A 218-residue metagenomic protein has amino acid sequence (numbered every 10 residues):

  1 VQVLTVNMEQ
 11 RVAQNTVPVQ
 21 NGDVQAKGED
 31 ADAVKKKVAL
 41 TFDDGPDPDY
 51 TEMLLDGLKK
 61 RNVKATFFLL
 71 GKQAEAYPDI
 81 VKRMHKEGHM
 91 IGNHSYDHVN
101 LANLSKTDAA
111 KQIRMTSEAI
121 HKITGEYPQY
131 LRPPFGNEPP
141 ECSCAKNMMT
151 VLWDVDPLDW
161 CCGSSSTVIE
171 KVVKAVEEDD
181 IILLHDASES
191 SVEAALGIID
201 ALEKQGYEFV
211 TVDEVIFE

Functional and structural regions predicted by a protein language model:
V1-Q2: Hydrophobic membrane-insertion alpha-helices, especially the h-region of bacterial N-terminal signal peptides
T5-L104, D108-M115, A119-K122, Y127 (+3 more regions): Active-site beta->alpha N-cap acidic-glycine motif
M53, E75, V99-E218: Catalytic domains of cell-wall/extracellular-matrix polysaccharide-remodeling enzymes, centered on de-N-acetylation
